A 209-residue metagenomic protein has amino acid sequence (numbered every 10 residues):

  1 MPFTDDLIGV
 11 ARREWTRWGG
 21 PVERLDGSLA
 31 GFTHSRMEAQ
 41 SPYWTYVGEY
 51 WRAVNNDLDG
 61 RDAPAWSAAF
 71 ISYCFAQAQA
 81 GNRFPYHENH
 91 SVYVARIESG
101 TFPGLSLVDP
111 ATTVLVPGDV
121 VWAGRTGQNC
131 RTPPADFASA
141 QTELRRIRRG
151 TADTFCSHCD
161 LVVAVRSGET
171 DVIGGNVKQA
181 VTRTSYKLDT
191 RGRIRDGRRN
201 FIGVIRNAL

Functional and structural regions predicted by a protein language model:
M1, D6-L7, N89, D171 (+1 more regions): Poly-acidic low-complexity segments
M1-G81: N-terminal capping segments
D6, V10, W66-Y73, P110 (+3 more regions): Extracytoplasmic/secreted proteins, especially bacterial periplasmic and envelope-associated proteins
G27-A53, S99-S106, C130-A152, T190-D196: Surface-exposed intrinsically disordered loops and tails
F70, H90, V181, S185: Solvent-exposed, flexible loop/coil residues
N82-K178: ...with weaker cross-activation on analogous glycine-rich loops/strands in unrelated enzymes
D171, N176, T182-L209: Low-complexity, Gly/Ser/Thr/Pro-rich intrinsically disordered linker/tail segments
